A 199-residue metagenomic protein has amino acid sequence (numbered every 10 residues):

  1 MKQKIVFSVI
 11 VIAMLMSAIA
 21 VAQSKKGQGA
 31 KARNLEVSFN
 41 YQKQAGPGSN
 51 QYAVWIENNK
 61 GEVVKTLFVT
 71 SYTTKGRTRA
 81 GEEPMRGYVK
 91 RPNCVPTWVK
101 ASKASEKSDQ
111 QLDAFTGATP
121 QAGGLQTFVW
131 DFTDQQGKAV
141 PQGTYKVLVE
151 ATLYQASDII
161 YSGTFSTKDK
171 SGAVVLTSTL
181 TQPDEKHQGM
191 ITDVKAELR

Functional and structural regions predicted by a protein language model:
M1-V9, V54: Bacterial N-terminal signal peptides that target proteins for export
S8-S17: Bacterial N-terminal signal peptides
Q23-G76, A156-R199: Primarily secretory-pathway and cell-envelope proteins
A32, L125, Q142-K146: Extracellular Ig-like/FN3 beta-sandwich strand-entry sites
Y52-A53, V129, L148: Conserved beta-strand and immediately adjacent loop positions that scaffold enzyme active sites
N59-V140: Structured domain cores in non-transmembrane regions
V147-V149, T164-F165: C-terminal/domain-terminus segments
E150-Y154: Beta-strand-rich extracellular modules
